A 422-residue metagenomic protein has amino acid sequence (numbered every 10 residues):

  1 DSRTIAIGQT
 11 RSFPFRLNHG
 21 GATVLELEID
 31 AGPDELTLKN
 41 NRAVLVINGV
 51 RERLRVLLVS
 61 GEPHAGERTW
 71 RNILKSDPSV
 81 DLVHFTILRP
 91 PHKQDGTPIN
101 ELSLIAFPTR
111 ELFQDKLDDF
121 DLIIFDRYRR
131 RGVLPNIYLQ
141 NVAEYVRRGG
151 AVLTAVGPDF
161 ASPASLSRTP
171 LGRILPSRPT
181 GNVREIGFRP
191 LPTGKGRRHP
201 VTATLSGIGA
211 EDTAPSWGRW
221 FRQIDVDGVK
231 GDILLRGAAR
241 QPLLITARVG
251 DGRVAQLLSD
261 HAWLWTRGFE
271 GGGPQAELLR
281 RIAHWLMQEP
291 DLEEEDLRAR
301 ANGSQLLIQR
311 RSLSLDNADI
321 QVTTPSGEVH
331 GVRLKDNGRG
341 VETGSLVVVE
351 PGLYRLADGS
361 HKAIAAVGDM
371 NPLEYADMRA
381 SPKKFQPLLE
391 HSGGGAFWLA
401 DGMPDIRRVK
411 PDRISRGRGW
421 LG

Functional and structural regions predicted by a protein language model:
D1-G422: N-linked glycosylation sequons
